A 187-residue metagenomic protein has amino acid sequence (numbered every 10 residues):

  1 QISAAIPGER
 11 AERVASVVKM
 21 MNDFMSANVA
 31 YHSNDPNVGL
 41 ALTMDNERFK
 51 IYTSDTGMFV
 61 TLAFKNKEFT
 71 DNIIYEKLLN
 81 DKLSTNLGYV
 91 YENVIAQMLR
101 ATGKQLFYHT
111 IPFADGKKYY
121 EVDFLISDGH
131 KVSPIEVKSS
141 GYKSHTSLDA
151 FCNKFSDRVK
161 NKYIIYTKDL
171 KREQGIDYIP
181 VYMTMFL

Functional and structural regions predicted by a protein language model:
Q1-E121, I126: Accessory nucleic acid-recognition modules appended to NTPase machines
A63-N66, E136, T146-S147, Q174-G175: Short conserved micro-motifs at the rims of enzyme active sites and ligand-binding pockets
I95, L99, V122-G141, K162: Conserved catalytic cores of phosphodiester-cleaving nucleases, focusing on short active-site segments
S140-A150: Active-site-adjacent loop/helix micro-motif of nuclease/hydrolase catalytic cores
F151-V159: Arginine/glycine-rich "motif VI" loop of SF2 helicases in the C-terminal RecA-like domain
K160-Y166: Short, hydrophobic beta-strand segments that form beta-sheet elements in well-ordered domains
T167-L187: Domain-level recognition of nuclease-like catalytic cores that cleave nucleotide substrates
